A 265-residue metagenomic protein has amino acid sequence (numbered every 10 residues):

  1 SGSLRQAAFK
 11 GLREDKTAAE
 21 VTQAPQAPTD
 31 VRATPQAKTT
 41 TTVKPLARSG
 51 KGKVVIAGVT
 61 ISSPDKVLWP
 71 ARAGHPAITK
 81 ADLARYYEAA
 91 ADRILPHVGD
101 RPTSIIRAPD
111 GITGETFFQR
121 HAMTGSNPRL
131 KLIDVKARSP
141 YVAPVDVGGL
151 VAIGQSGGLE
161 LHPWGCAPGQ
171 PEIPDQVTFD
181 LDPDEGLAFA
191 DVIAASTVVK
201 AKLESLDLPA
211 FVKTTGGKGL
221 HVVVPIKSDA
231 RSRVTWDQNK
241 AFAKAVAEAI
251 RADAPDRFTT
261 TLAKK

Functional and structural regions predicted by a protein language model:
S1-V55, T60: Intrinsically disordered, low-complexity regulatory tails
G2, Y87, F179: A residue-level signal for conserved active-site and pocket-lining positions in enzyme catalytic cores
G52-D175: Active-site loop/lid in soluble adenylation, ligation, and acyl-transfer enzymes
P70-L83, D180-V192, R231-N239: Short histidine-centered catalytic/ligand-binding loop motif
D92, G148, Q155-P163, P174-S196 (+2 more regions): Long, contiguous binding/interaction regions
I105-A108, A210-G216, T259-K264: Short beta-strand
H121-R138, A188-S205, V224-F258: Helical (often loop-to-helix) elements that flank the catalytic cores of nucleotide-handling enzymes
T214-V224: Short, conserved phosphate-binding/catalytic loop or strand-edge motifs used in phosphoryl-/nucleotidyl-transfer
